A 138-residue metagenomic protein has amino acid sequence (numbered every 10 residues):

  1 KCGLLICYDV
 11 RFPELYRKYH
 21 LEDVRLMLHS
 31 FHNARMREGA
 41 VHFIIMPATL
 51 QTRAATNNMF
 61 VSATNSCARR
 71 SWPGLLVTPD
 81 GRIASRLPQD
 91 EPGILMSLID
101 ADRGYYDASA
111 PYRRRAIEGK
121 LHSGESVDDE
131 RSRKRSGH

Functional and structural regions predicted by a protein language model:
K1, Y19, D128-E130: Charged, low-complexity, helix/coiled-coil-prone segments
K1-G3, L26: Beta-strand-turn-beta hairpins that frame and shape the catalytic cleft of phosphate-ester-processing enzymes
G3-L4, S85: A sequence-level detector of short linear motifs
L4-V10: Active-site mouth loops of central-metabolism enzymes
Y8, L50, A110-Y112: Short alpha-helical segments used as structural interaction elements across diverse proteins
V10-P92: CN hydrolase (nitrilase-like) catalytic-core segments centered on the catalytic cysteine and neighboring Lys/Glu
N65-H138: C-terminal beta-strand edge segments of enzyme domains
